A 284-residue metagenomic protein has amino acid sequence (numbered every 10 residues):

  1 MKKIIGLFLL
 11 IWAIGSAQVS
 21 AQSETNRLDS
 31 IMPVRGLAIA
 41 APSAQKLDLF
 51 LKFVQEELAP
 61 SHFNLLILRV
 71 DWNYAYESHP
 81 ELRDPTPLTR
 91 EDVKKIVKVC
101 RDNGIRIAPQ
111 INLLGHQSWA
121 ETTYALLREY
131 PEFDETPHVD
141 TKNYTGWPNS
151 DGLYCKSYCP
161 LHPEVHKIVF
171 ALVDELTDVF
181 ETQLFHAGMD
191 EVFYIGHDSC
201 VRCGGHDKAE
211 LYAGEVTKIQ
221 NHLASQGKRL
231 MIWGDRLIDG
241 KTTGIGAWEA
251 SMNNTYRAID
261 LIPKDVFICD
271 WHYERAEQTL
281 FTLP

Functional and structural regions predicted by a protein language model:
M1-E24: Bacterial Sec-dependent N-terminal signal peptides
K2, L28, L223, A258-D260 (+1 more regions): A general structural signal for short secondary-structure junctions and capping/turn motifs
V19-V34, A41-L49: N-terminal carbohydrate-binding accessory modules
G36-I262, V266: Aromatic-lined carbohydrate-binding surfaces of glycoside hydrolases
C269-H272: Catalytic beta/alpha-barrel core
E277-P284: Flexible, acidic glycine-rich loops studded with aromatic residues
